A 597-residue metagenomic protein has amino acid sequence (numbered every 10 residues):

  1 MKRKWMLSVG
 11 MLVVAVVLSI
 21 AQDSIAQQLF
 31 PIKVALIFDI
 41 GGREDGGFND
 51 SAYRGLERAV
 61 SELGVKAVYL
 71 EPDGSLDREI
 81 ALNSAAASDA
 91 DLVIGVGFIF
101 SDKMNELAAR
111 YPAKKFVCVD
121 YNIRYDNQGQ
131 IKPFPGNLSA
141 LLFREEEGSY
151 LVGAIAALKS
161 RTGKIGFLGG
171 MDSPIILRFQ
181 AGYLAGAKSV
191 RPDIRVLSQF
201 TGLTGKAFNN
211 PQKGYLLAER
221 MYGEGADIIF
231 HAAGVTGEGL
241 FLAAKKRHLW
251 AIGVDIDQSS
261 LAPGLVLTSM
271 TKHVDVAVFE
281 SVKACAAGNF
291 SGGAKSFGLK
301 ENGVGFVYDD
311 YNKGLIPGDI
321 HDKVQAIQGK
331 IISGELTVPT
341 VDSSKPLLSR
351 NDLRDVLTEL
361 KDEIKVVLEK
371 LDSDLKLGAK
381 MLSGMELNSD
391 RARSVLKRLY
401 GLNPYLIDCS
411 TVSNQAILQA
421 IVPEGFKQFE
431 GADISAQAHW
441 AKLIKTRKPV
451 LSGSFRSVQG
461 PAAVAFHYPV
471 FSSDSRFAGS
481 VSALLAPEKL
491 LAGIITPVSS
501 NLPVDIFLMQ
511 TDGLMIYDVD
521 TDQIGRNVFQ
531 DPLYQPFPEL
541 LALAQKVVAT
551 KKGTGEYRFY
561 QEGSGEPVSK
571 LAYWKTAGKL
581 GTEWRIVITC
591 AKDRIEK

Functional and structural regions predicted by a protein language model:
S8-S19: Bacterial N-terminal signal peptides
Q27-P346: A residue-level marker of the well-folded mature domains of exported/periplasmic proteins
S344-N388, R398-L406, A465-F466, K579 (+1 more regions): Juxtamembrane extracytoplasmic/periplasmic/luminal helical "stalk" adjacent to the first N-terminal
K365, L382-S383, L396-P404, I444 (+3 more regions): Short regulatory alpha-helical segment in sensory/regulatory domains of signaling proteins that mediates
K370-K376, R398-A420, K448-P449, T496-Y517 (+3 more regions): Short N-terminal helix-loop-first-beta-strand/juxtamembrane motif that initiates sensory/input modules
S389-N403, S480, L484-L540, R594-K597: Solvent-exposed, extracytoplasmic
I421-A492, T496-P497, K551-S569: Extracytoplasmic/periplasmic ligand-binding sensor regions of membrane-associated signaling proteins
L533-K597: Extracellular/periplasmic juxtamembrane segments that couple receptor/chemosensory ectodomains to their
